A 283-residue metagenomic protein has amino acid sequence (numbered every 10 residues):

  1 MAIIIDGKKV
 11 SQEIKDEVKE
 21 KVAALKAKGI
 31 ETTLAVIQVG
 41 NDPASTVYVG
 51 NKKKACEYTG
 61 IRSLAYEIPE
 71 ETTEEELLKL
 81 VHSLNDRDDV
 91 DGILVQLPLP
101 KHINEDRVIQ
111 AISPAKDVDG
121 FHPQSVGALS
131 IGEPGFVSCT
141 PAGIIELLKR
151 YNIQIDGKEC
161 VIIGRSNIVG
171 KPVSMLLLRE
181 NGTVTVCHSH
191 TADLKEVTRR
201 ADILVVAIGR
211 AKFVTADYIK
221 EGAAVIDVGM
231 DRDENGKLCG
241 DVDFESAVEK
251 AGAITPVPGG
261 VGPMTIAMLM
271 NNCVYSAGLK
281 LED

Functional and structural regions predicted by a protein language model:
M1-I30: Positively charged, low-complexity intrinsically disordered leader regions
T32-G40: Short beta-strand segments enriched in small/hydrophobic residues
V39-K53, G135-A224, D233, K237-E245: Glycine-rich phosphate/diphosphate-binding loop of Rossmann-like nucleotide-binding domains
C56-E70, V184-V186: Short beta-strand elements in bilobed, periplasmic/extracellular small-molecule ligand-binding domains
E76-R87: Short, well-structured alpha-helical segments in soluble
V95-I155: Anion-binding alpha/beta catalytic cores of soluble intermediary-metabolism enzymes, centered on
L97, I208, V228-G229: Glycine-rich, N-terminal phosphate-binding loop of Rossmann-like dinucleotide-binding domains
E105-V126, G229-L281: Rossmann-fold NAD(P)-binding glycine/threonine-rich loop
